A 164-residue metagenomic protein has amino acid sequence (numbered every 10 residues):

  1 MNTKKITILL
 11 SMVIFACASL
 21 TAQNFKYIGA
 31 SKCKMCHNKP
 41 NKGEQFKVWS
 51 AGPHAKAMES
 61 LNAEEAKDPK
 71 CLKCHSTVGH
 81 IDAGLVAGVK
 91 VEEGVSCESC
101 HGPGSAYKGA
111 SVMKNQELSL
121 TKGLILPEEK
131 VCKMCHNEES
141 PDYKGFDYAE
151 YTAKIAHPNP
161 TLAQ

Functional and structural regions predicted by a protein language model:
M1-L10: Bacterial N-terminal signal peptides that target proteins for export
L10-S11, A163: A periodicity- and composition-biased signal for non-globular, repetitive helical segments
I14-Q23: Sec/Tat signal peptide C-region and signal peptidase I cleavage site
A22-G94, E98-S99, G104-P127, F146-Q164: Sequence context of c-type cytochrome heme-c attachment sites
I125-D142: A contiguous, mid-protein "functional segment" used to position or interact with cofactors/ions or partner subunits
